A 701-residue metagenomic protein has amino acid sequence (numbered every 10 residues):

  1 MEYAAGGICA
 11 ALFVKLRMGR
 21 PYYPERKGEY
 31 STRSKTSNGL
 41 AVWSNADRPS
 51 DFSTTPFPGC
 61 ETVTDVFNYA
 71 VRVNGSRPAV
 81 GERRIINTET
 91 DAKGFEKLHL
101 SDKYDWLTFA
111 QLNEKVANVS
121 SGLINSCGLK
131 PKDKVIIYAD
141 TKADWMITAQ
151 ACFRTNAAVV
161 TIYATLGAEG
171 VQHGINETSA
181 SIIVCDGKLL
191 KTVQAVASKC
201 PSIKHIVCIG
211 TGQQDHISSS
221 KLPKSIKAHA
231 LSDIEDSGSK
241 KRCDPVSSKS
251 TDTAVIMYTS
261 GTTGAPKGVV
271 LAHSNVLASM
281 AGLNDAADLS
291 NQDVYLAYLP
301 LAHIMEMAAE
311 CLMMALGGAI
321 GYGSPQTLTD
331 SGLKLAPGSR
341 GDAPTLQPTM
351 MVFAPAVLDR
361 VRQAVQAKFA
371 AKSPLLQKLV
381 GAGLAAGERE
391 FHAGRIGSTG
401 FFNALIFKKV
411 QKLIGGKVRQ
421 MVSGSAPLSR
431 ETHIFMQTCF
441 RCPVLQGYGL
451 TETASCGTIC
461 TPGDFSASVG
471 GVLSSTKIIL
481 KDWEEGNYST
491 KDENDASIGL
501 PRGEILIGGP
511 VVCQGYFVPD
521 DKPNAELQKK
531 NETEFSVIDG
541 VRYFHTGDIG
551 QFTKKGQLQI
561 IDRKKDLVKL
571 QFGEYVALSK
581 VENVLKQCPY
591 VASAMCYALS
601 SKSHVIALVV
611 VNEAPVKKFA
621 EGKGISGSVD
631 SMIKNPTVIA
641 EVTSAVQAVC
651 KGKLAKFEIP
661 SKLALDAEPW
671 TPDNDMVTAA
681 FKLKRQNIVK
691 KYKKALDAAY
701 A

Functional and structural regions predicted by a protein language model:
M1-A41, V66, R154-D233, E641: Structural core segment of the AMP-binding/adenylate-forming
T55-G59, S76, V80-Q150, G167-H173 (+1 more regions): Conserved AMP-binding/adenylate-forming core of the ANL superfamily
P78, C208, S225-H229, D233-Y258 (+2 more regions): Conserved pre-ATP/AMP-binding loop-to-beta segment of ANL
T108-F109, A254-M280: Conserved AMP-binding A3 loop
A149, L166-V196, S279-L296, E310 (+1 more regions): Conserved ATP-dependent adenylate/AMP-binding module captured primarily in the ANL superfamily
H229, G318, T349-V352, V361-S466 (+2 more regions): Gly/Ser/Thr-rich phosphate-binding loop
T259, N487, D495-L570: Conserved ATP-binding/catalytic segment of the ANL
V568, S593-M595, T643-A701: Conserved C-terminal "lid"/linker of ANL adenylate-forming enzymes
